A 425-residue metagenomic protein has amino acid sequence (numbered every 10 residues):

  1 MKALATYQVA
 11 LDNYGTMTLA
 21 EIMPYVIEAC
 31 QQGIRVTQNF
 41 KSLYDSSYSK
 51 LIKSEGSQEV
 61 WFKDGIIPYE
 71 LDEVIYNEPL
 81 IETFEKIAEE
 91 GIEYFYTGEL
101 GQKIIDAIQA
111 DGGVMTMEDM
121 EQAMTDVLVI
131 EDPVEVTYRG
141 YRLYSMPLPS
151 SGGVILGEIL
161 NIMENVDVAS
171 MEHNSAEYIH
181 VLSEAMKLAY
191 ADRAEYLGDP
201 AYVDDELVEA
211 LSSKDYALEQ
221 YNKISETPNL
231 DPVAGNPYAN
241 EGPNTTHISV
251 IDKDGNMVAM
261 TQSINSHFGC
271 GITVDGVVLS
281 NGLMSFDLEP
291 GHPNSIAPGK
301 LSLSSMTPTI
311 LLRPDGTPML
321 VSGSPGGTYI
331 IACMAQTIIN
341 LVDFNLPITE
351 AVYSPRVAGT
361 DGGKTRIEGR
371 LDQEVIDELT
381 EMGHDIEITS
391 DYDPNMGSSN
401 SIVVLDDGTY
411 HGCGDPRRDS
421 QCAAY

Functional and structural regions predicted by a protein language model:
M1-G91, F95-T97, G101-P147, S212 (+3 more regions): Noncatalytic scaffold domains of N-terminal-nucleophile
A20-Q31, G98, K103-D106, M124 (+2 more regions): Short, well-structured alpha-helical segments that form the helix of a local strand-helix-strand
V114-M117, N256-L320, F344, I348: Active-site rim segments in enzyme catalytic domains, especially the processed small/beta chain of N-terminal
V129-I130, G242-T245, S304-M306: Short, small/polar residue-rich loop motifs at catalytic or cofactor-binding pockets
Y144-G153, T246-S249, A259-G271, G323-I331: Glycine-rich phosphate/pyrophosphate-binding beta-alpha loops
V166-S263, V274, S390: Internal maturation/activation junctions in enzymes
D254, K300, M334, D343-P394: Extended C-terminal subregions enriched in glycine
